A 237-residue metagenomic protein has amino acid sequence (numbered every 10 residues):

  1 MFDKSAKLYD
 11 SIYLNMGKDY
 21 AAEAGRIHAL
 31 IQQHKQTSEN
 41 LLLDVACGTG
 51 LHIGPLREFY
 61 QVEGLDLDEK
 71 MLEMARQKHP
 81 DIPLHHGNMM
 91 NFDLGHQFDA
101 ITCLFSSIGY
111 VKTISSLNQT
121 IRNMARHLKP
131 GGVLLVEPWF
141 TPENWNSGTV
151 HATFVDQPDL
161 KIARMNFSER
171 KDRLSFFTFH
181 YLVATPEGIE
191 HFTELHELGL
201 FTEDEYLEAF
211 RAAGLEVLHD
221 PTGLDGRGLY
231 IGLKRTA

Functional and structural regions predicted by a protein language model:
M1-S38: Conserved class I S-adenosyl-L-methionine
S38-A46: Conserved class I S-adenosyl-L-methionine
L43, G50-N91: Class I SAM-dependent methyltransferase SAM/SAH-binding core
M90-A100: A short acidic, Gly/Pro-enriched loop at the edge of an enzyme's catalytic core that lines a small-molecule cofactor
D99-S115: A short SAM/SAH-binding and catalytic strip from SAM-dependent methyltransferases
N118-P130: A short glycine-rich, Lys/Arg-flanked "PGG" loop and its adjoining helix->strand segment in the class I
L135-E205: SAM-dependent methyltransferase
E203-A237: C-terminal lobe and adjacent flexible extensions of AdoMet/dcAdoMet transferase-like proteins
